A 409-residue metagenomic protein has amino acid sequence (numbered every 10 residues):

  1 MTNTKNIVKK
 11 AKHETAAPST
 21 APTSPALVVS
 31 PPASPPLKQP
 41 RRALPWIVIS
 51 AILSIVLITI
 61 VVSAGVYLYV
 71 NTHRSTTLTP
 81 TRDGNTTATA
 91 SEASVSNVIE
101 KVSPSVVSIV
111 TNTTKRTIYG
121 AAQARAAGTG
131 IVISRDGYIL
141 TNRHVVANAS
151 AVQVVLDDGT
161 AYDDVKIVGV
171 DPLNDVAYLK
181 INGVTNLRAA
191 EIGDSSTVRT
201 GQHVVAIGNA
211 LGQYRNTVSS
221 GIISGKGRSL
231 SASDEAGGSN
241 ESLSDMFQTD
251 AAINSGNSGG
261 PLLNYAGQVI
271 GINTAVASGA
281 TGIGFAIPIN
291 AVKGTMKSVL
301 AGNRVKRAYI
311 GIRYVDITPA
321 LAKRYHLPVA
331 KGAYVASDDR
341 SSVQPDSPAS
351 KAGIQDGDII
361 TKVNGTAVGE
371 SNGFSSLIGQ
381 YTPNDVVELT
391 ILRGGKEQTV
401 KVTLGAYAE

Functional and structural regions predicted by a protein language model:
M1-P35: N-terminal targeting leaders characterized by basic, low-complexity, disordered sequences that direct proteins
T2-T4, V8, R42-I49, L53-R324 (+9 more regions): Serine-dependent protease modules
V98-I99, G357-I360, L389: Flexible, small-residue-rich helix->loop connector segments that border functional cores
T117-G120, D339-S347: Intrinsically disordered, low-complexity Ser/Thr- and acidic-rich flexible linkers and loops, especially at boundaries
I139-L140, D346-S371: Conserved PDZ fold ligand-binding element
N186, A333-V343, T361-T366: Acidic- and glycine-rich mobile interface elements
D385-V387, Q398: Exposed beta-strand face motif in extracellular beta-rich ectodomains
